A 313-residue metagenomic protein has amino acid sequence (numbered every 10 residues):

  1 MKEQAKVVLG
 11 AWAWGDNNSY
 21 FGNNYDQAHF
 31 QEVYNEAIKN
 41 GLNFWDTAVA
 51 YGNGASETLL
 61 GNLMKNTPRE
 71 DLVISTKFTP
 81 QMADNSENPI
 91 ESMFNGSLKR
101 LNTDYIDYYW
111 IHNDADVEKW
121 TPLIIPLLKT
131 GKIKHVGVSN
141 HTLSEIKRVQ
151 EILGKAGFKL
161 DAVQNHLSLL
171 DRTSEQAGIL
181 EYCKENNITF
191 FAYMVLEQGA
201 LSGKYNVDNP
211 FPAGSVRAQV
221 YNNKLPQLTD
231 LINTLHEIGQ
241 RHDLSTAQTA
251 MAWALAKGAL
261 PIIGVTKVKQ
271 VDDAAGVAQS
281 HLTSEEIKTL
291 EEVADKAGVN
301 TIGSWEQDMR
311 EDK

Functional and structural regions predicted by a protein language model:
M1-L72, V299: N-terminal binding-site loop/beta-alpha segment at the start of enzyme catalytic domains that lines or forms
E3, K39, G61-D71, N95-N102 (+2 more regions): Acidic (Asp/Glu)-rich catalytic clusters
Q4-V8, N43-F44, D71-K77, Y105-Y108 (+4 more regions): Structural preference for beta-strand elements that scaffold enzyme active sites
G15-A28, F78-N88, N113: Active-site mouth loops of central-metabolism enzymes
N23-A37, N85-L101, W120, I146-Q150: Short, acidic/polar
F44-A48, D107-W110, Q248-A250: Short beta-strand segments at enzyme active-site cores
R100-K119: Active-site groove signature of glycoside hydrolases
D114-K313: Beta/alpha (TIM)-barrel catalytic core signal, keyed to glycine-rich beta->alpha loops juxtaposed to Asp/Glu that bind
